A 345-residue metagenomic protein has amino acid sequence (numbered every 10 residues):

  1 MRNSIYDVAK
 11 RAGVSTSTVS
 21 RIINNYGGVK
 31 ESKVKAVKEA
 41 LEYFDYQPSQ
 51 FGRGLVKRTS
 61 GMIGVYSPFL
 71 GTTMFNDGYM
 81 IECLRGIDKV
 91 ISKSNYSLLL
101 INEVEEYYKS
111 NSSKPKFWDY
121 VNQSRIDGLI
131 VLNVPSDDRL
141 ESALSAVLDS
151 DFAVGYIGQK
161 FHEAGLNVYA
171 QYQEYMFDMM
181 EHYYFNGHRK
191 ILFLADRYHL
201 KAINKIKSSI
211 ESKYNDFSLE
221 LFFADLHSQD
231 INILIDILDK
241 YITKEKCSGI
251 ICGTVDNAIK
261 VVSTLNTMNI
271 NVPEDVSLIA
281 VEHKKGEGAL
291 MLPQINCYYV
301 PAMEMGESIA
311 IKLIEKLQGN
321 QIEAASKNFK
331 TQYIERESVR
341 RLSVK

Functional and structural regions predicted by a protein language model:
M1-G61, K345: N-terminal helix-turn-helix DNA-binding module of bacterial transcription factors
V8, V19, V37, I63 (+9 more regions): Hydrophobic structural packing positions in well-ordered secondary structure
Y46-W118: Amphipathic helical "hinge" segments at domain boundaries
L70-E82, I101-N111, P135, V168-D178 (+5 more regions): Hinge/beta->alpha junction and helix N-cap segments in small-molecule ligand-binding domains
K93-S94, S212-L219, T267-E274: Short helix-capping segments at alpha-helix termini
Y108-D127, Y183, I233-K246: Short, well-structured alpha-helical segments in soluble
S124, L132-Y175, D256, E282-I295: Flexible loop/hinge segments that line or gate small-molecule binding clefts
I235, D239-K345: Flexible loop/turn connectors
